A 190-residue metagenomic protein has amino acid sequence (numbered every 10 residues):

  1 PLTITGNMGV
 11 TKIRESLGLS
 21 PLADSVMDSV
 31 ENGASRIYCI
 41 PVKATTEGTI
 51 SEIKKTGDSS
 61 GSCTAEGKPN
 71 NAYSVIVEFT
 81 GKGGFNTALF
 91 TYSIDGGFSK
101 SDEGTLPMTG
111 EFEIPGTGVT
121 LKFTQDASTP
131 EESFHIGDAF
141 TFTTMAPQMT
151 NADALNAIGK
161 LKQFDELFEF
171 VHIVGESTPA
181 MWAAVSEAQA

Functional and structural regions predicted by a protein language model:
P1-A190: Surface-exposed assembly/interface segments
